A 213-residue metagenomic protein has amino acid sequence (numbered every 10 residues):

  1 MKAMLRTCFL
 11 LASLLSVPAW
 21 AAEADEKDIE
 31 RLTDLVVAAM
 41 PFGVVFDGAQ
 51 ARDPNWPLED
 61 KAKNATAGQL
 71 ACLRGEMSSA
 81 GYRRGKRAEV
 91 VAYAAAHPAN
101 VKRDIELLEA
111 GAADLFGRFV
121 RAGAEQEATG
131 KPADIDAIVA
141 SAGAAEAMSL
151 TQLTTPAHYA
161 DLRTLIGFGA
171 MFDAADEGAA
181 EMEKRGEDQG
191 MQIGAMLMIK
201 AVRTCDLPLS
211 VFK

Functional and structural regions predicted by a protein language model:
M1-C8: Bacterial N-terminal signal peptides that target proteins for export
C8-S16: Bacterial N-terminal signal peptides
A22-M77: Immediate post-signal-peptide N-terminus of mature secreted/exported proteins
V37-V45, A51-P54, V90, A94-P98 (+3 more regions): Sec-exported extracytoplasmic/periplasmic mature domains
A67-R103: Mid-chain, structured segments of secreted extracytoplasmic proteins
P98, G111-F172, K184, D188 (+1 more regions): Extended amphipathic alpha-helical interaction segments
A175-K213: A cross-kingdom marker for long, charged
